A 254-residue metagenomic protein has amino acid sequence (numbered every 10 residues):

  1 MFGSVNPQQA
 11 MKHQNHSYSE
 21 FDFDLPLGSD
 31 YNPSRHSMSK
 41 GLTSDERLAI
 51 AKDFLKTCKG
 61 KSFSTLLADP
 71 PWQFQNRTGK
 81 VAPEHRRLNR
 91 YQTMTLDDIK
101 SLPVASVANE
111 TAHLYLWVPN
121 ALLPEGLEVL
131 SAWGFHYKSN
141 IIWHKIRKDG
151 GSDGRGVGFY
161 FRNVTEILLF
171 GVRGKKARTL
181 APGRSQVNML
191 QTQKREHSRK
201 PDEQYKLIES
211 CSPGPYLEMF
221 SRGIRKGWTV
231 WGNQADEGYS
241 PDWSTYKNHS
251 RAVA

Functional and structural regions predicted by a protein language model:
F2-A254: Class I S-adenosyl-L-methionine-dependent methyltransferase catalytic core
